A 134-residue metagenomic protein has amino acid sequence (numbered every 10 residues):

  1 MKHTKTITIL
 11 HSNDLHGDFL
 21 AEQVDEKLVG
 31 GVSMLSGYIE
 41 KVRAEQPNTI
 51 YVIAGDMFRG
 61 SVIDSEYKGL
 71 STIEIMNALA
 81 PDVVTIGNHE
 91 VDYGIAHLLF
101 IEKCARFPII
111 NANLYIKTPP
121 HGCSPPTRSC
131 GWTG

Functional and structural regions predicted by a protein language model:
M1-G134: Acidic, metal/ion-coordinating pockets
